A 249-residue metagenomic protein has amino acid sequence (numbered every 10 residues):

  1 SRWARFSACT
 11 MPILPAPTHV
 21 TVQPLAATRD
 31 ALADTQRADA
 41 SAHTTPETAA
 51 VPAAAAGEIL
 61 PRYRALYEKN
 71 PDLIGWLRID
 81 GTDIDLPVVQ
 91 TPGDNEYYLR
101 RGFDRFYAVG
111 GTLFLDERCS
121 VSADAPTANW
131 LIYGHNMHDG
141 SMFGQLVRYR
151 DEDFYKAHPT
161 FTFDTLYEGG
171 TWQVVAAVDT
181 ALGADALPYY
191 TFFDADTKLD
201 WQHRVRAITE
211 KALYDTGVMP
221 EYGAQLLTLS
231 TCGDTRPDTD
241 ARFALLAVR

Functional and structural regions predicted by a protein language model:
C9-M11, P17-H19: Intrinsic low-complexity, disordered N-terminal segments enriched in polar/charged/small residues
V22-R249: Solvent-exposed, non-transmembrane regions of membrane-associated and secreted proteins
